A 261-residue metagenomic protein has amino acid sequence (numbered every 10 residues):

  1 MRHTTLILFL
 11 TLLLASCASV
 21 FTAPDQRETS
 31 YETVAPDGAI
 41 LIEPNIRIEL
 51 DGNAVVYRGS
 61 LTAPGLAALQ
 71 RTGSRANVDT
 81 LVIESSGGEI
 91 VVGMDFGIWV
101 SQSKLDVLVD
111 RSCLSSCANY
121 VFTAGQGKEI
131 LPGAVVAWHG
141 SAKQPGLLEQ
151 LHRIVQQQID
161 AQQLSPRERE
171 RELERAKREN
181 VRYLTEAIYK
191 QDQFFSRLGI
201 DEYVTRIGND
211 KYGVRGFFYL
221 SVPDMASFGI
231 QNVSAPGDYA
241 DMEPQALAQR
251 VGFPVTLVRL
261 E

Functional and structural regions predicted by a protein language model:
M1-T4: Positively charged n-region of N-terminal signal peptides that target proteins for export
L14-S16: C-terminal motif of bacterial Sec signal peptides marking the signal peptidase cleavage site
A18-F21: Bacterial signal peptide processing site
G38-A67: STAS-typified acidic loop motif
L66-Q70, G93-G97, S101, A118-N119 (+4 more regions): Extracytoplasmic/secreted envelope proteins and their assembly/folding machinery, especially bacterial periplasmic
R75-V92, D106-S112: Short, glycine-/small-residue-enriched flexible loop/hinge segments at domain edges that mediate gating
S101-E149: Glycine-rich beta-to-alpha active-site loop
E149-V258: Charged, glycine-interspersed solvent-exposed loop segments at helix/strand-loop junctions that cap or gate access
